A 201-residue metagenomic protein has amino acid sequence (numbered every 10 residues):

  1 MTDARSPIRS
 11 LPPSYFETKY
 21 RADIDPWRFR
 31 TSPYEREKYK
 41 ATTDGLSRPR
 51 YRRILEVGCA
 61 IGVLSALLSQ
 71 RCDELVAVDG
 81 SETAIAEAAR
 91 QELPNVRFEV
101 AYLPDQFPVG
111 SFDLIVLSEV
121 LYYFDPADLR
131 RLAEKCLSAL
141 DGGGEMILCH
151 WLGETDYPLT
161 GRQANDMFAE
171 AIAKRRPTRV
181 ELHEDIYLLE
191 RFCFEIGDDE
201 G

Functional and structural regions predicted by a protein language model:
M1-V57, I61-G110, F124-D141, E145-G201: Class I (Rossmann-like) S-adenosyl-L-methionine-dependent methyltransferase catalytic domain, capturing the SAM-binding
V116: A conserved beta-strand element that flanks and buttresses the S-adenosyl-L-methionine
V120: Hydrophobic adenine-recognition pocket in adenosine-nucleotide-binding enzymes
